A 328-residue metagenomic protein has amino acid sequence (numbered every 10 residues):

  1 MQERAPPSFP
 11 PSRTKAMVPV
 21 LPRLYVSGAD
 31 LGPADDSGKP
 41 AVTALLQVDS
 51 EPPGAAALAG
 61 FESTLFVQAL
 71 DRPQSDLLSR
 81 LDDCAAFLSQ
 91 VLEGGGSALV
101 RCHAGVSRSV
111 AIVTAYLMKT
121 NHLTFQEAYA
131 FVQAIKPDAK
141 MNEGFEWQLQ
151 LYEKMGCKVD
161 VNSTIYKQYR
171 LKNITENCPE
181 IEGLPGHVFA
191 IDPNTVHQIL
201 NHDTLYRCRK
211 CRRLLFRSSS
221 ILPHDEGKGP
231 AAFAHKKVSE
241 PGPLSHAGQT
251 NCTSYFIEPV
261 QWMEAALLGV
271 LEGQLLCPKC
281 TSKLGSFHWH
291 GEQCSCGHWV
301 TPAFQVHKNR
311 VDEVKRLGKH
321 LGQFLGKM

Functional and structural regions predicted by a protein language model:
Q2-F9, D82-S97, T114-E272, H288 (+2 more regions): PTP/DSP superfamily signal
R13-G54: Glycine-rich, flexible N-terminal cofactor/catalytic loop recognition
G32, P40, S50-A56, E62-G94: Short polar/charged helix/loop
V106-I112: Glycine-rich nucleophile elbow surrounding the catalytic serine of serine-hydrolase chemistry
S107, F216, G285, W299-P302: Short functional micro-motifs and their immediate structural scaffolds
C208-C211, C277-C280, Q293-C296: Short cysteine-rich clusters marking metal-coordination/redox-active sites
L267-K283: Cys/His-rich Zn2+-binding "zinc-finger" mini-domains, especially FYVE domains and B-box/RING-like TRIM modules
S286-Q293: Conserved tryptophan-centered aromatic signature that marks the ligand-binding surface of SH3 and related Trp-rich
